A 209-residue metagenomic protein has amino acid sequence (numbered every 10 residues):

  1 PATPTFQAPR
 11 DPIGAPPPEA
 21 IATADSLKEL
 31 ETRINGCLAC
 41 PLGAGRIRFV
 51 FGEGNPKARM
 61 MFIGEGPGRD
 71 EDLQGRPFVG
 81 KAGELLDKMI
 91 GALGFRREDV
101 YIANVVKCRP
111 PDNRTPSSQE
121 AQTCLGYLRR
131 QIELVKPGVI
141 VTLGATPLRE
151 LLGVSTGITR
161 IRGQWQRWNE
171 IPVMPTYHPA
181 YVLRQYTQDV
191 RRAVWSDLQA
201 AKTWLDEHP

Functional and structural regions predicted by a protein language model:
P1-P209: A polyanion-binding, active-site-adjacent surface
